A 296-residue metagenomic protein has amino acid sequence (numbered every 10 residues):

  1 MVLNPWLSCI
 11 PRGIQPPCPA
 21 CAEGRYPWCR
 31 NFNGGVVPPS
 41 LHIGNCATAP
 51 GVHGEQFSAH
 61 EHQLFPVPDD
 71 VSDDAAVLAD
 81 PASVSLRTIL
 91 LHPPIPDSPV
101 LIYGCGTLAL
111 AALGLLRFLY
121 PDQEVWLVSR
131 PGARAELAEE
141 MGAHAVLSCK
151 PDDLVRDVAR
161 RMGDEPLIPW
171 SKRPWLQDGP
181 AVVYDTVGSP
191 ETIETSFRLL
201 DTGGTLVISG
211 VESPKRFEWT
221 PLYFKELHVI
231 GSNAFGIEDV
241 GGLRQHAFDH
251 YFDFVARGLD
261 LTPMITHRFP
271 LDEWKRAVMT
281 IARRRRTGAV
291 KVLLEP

Functional and structural regions predicted by a protein language model:
M1-L64: Glycine-rich phosphate/adenylate-binding loop and adjacent beta-alpha elements of nucleotide- or dinucleotide-binding
M1-V2, L101, V207, I230: Hydrophobic beta-strand signal
N4, Y184-T186: Short, well-ordered coil/turn residues at beta-beta hairpins and beta-strand->alpha-helix junctions within
H62, P68-D157: Mid-domain Rossmann-like dinucleotide-binding core that forms the NAD(H)/NADP(H) cofactor-binding site
L127-R130, G210, N233: Conserved acidic E/D residue at the C-terminus of a beta-strand in Rossmann-like folds
R156-R173, Q177, R216-H267, K275-R276: C-terminal substrate-binding/catalytic core of Rossmann-like NAD(P)-dependent dehydrogenases/reductases
V182-Y184, R198-R216, V229-I230: ADP-ribose/adenylate-binding Rossmann-like module
R283-V290: Glycine/proline-rich active-site loop of Rossmann-fold NAD(P)-dependent oxidoreductases
